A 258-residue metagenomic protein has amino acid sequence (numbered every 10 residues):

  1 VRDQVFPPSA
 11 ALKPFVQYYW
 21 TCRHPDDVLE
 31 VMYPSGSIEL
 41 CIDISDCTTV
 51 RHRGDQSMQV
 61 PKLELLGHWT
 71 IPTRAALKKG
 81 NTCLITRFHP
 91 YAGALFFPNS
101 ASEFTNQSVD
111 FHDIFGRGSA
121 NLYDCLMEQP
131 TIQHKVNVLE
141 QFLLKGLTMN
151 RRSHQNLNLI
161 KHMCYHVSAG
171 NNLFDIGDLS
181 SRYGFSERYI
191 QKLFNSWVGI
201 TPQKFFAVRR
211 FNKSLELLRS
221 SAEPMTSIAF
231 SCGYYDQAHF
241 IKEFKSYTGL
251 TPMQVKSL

Functional and structural regions predicted by a protein language model:
V1-K161, V167-N171, D175-G177, Y183-E187 (+4 more regions): Alpha-helical bundle regulatory/interaction domains
L159-M163, F211-S214: Short alpha-helical "packing" element that flanks the helix-turn-helix/winged-helix DNA-binding module
H166-A169, L217-S220: Short alpha-helical segment immediately N-terminal to, or the first helix within, an HTH/HTH-like DNA-binding domain
F174-G177, Q191-S196, Q203-F206: Long, low-complexity intrinsically disordered regions
W197-V198, R209-N212, Y247-T248: The DNA-recognition helices of helix-turn-helix-type DNA-binding domains
F206-E216, Q254-L258: Short, basic, alpha-helical segments at the C-terminal edge of helix-turn-helix-like DNA-binding modules
R219, K242-L258: …primarily DNA-binding HTH/wHTH and HhH modules…
